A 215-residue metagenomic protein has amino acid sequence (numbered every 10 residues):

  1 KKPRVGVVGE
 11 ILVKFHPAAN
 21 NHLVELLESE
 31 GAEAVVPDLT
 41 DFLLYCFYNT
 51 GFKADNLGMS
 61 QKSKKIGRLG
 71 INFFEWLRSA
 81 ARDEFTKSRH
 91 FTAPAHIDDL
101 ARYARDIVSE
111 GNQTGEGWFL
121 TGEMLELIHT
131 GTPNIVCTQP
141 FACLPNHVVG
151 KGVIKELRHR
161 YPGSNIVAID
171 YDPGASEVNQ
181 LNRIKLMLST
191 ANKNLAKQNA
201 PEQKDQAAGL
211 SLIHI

Functional and structural regions predicted by a protein language model:
K1-D99, Y103-I107, G111-N112: A charged, amphipathic alpha-helical module
K2-P3, P201-Q203: Short coil/turn segments at secondary-structure boundaries
H16-A32, I97-N194: Hydrophobic alpha/beta core scaffold segments
L44-C46, C143-L144, P201: Functionally engaged cysteine thiol sites
A54-S63, K185-A196: A polyampholytic, Gly/Pro-enriched intrinsically disordered region
N192-K197, E202, L210-S211: Acidic, low-complexity intrinsically disordered regions
I213-I215: Conserved small/polar residues in nucleotide/adenosyl-binding loops
